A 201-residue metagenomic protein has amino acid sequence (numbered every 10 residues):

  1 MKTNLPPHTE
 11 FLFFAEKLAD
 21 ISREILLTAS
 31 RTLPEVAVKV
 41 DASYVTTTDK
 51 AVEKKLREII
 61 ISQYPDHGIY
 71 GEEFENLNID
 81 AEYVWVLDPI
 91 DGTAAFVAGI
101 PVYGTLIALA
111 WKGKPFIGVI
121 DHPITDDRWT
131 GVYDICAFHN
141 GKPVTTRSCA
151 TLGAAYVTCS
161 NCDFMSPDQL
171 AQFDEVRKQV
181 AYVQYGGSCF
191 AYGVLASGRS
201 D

Functional and structural regions predicted by a protein language model:
M1-I90: N-terminal subdomain of lithium-sensitive/metallo-dependent phosphomonoesterases centered on the IMPase/IPPase/PAP
S22, L26, D49, I60 (+5 more regions): Residue-level signal for inorganic ion chemistry
P34-A37, A137, Q179-V183: Short secondary-structure junctions
V36, I61, N76-L77, I120-D121 (+2 more regions): Short secondary-structure boundary/capping segments
G71-E73, G141, G187: Short loop/edge segments at beta-strand edges and connector loops that shape dinucleotide/nucleotide cofactor-binding
I79-F138: DPxDG-like acidic metal-binding loop motif
P115, P143-T145: Short, solvent-exposed loop/turn motifs
T145-D201: An extended, acidic
